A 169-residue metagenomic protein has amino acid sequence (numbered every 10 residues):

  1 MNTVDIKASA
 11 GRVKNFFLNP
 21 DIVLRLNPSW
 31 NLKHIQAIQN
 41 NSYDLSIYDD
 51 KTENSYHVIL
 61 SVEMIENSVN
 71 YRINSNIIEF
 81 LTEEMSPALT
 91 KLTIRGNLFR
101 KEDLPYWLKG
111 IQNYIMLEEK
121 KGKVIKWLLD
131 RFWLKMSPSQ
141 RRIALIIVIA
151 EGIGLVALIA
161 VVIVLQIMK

Functional and structural regions predicted by a protein language model:
M1-N40: Hydrophobic ligand-binding cavity/cleft-lining segments
D5-S9, Y48-D50, R95-F99: Solvent-exposed residues in well-ordered beta-strands and their adjoining turns, especially edge/terminal strands
L18, R72-N74: Soluble ligand-binding/transfer domains with enclosed cavities or grooves
I38-S46, M64-R72: Short, hydrophobic/aromatic-rich segments at coil-to-beta transitions
N41-Y48, A88-I94: A short hydrophobic beta-strand element
D50-Y56: Short, cysteine-centered beta-strand-loop-beta hairpins and adjacent loop/turn segments enriched in charged/polar
Y56-V62, I77-M85: Hydrophobic/aromatic beta-strand elements that line small-molecule binding cavities or substrate pockets in beta-rich
S86-K169: Terminal "cap-and-tail" regions of soluble proteins that handle hydrophobic small molecules
